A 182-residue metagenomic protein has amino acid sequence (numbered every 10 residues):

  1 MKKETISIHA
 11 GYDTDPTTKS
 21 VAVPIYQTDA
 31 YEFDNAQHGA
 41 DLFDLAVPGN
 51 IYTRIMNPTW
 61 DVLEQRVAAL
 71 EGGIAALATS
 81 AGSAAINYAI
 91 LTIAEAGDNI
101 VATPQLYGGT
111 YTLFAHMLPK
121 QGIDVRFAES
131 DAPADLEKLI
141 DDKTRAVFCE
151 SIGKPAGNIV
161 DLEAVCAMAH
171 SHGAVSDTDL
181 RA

Functional and structural regions predicted by a protein language model:
M1-Y26: Short conserved active-site loop signatures built around small residues
N35-A84, G109-H116: Conserved N-terminal alpha-helix of the aminotransferase class I/II PLP-enzyme fold
T92-T110, A128: Conserved PLP-anchoring active-site segment centered on the Schiff-base-forming lysine
Y107-G108, P133-A134, I152-N158: Short, small-residue-enriched loops and turns at beta-alpha junctions that line or gate enzyme active sites
V125, S176-D177: Hydrophobic beta-strand scaffold residues
D141-V147: Short acidic/histidine-rich motifs immediately flanking catalytic phosphotransfer sites in two-component signaling
G153-V175: Active-site core of PLP-dependent enzymes with the aminotransferase class I/II
T178-A182: Conserved small/polar residues in nucleotide/adenosyl-binding loops
